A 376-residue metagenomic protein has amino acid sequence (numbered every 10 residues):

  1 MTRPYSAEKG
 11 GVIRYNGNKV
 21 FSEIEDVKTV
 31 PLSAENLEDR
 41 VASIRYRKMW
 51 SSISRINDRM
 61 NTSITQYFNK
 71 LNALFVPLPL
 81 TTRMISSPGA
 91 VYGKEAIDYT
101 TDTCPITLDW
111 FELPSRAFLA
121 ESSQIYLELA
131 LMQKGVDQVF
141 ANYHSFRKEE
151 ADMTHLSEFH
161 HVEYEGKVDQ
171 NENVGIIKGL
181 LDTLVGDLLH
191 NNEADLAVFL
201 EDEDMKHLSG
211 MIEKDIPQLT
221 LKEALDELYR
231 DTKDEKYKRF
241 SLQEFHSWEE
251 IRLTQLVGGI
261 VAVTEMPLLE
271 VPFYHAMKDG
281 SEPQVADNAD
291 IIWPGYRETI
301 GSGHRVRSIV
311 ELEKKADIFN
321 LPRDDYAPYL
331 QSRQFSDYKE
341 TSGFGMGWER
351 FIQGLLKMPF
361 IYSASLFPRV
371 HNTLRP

Functional and structural regions predicted by a protein language model:
M1-P376: Class II aminoacyl-tRNA synthetase catalytic cores and aaRS-like
